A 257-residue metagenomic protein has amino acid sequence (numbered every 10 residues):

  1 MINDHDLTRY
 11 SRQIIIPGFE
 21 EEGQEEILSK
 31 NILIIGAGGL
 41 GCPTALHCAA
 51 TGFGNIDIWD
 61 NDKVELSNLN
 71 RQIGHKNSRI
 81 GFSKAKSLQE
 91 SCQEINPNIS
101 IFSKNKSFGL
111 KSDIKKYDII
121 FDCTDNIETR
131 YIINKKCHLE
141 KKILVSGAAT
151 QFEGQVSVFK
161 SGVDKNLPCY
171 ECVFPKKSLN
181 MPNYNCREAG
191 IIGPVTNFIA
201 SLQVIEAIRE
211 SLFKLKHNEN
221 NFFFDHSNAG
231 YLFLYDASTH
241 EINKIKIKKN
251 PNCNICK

Functional and structural regions predicted by a protein language model:
M1-K257: Adenine nucleotide-associated cytosolic modules
